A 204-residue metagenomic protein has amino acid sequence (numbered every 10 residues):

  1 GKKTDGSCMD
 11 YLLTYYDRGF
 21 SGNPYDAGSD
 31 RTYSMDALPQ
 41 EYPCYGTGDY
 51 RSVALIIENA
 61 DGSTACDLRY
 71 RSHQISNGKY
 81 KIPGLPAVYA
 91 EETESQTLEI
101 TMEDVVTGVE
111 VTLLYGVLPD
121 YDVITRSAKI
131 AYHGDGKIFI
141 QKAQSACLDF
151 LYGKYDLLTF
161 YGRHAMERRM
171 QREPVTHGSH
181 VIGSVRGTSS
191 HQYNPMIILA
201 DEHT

Functional and structural regions predicted by a protein language model:
G1-T204: Polysaccharide-binding surfaces and accessory modules of carbohydrate-active proteins
